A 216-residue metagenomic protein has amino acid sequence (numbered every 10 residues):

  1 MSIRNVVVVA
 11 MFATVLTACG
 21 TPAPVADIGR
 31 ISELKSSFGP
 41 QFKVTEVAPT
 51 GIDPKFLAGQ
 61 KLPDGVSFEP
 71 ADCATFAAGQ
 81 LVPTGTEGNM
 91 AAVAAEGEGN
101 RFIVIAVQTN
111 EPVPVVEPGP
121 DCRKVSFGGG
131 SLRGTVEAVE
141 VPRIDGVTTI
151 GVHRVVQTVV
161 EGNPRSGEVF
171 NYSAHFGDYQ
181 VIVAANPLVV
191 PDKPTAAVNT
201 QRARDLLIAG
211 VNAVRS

Functional and structural regions predicted by a protein language model:
M1-V9: Bacterial N-terminal signal peptides that target proteins for export
F12: Short metal-coordination and nucleic-acid-contact micro-motifs, chiefly zinc-binding Cys/His arrays
V15-A18: C-terminal motif of bacterial Sec signal peptides marking the signal peptidase cleavage site
G20-P22: Bacterial signal peptide processing site
D27-T45: Post-signal peptide N-terminal segment of mature Sec-exported envelope proteins
S32-K35, G119, R204-V211: Extracytoplasmic/secreted envelope proteins and their assembly/folding machinery, especially bacterial periplasmic
F42-S173: A small/polar (G/S/T-enriched), proline-flanked helix-loop surface module common in exported/cell-envelope proteins
E140-R215: A short, solvent-exposed beta-edge/loop patch
